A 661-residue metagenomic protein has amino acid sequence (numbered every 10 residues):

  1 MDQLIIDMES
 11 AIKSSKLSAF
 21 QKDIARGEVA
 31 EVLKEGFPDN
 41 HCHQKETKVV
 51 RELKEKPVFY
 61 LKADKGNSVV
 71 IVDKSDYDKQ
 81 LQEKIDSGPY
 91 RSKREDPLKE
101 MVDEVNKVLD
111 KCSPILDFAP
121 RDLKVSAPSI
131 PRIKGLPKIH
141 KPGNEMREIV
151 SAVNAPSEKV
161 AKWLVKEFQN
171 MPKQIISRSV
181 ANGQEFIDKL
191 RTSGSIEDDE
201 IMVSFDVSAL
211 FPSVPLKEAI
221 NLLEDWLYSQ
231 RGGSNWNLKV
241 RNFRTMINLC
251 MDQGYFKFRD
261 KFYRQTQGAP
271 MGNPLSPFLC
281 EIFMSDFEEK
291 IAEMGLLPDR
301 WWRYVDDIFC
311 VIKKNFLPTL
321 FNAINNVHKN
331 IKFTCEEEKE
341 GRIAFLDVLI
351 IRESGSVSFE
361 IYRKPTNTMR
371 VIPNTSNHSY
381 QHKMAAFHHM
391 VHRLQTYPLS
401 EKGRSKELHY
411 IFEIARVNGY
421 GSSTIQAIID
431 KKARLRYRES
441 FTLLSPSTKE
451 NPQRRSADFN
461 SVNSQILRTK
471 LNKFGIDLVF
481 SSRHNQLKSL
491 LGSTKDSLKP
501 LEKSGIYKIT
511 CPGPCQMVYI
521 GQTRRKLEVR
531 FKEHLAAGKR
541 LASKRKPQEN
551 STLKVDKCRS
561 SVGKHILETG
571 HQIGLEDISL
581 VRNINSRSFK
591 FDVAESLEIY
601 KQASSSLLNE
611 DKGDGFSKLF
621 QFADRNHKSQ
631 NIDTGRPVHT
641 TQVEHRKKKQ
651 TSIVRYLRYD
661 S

Functional and structural regions predicted by a protein language model:
M1-S661: Charged structural interfaces that engage phosphate-rich ligands and support phosphoryl-transfer chemistry
